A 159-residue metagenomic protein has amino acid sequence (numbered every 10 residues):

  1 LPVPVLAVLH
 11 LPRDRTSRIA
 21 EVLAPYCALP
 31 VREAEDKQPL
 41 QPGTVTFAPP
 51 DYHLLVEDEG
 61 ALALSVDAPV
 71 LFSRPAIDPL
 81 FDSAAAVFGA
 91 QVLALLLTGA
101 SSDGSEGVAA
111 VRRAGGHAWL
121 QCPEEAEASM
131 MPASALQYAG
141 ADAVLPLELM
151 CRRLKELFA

Functional and structural regions predicted by a protein language model:
L1-A159: Conserved acid/base catalytic micro-environments in cytosolic active-site loops
